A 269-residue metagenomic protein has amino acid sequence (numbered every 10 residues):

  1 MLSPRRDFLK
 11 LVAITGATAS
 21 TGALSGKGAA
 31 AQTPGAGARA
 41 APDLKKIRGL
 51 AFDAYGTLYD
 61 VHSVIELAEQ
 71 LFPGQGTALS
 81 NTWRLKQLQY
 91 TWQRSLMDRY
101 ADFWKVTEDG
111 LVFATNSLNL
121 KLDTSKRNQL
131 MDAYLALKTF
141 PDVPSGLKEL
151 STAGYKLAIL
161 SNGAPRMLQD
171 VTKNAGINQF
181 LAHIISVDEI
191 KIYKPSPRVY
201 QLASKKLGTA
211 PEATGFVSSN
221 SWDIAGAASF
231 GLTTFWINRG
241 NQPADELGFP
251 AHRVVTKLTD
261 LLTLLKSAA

Functional and structural regions predicted by a protein language model:
M1, D7-A31: N-terminal export signals
L2, D7, L11, R39-A41 (+4 more regions): Asp-based, Mg2+/Mn2+-dependent phosphohydrolase catalytic module
Q32-A40: Cleaved targeting-peptide boundary
R39-L88: Active-site neighborhood of HAD-like aspartate-dependent phosphohydrolases
I65, S80, R84, W104 (+2 more regions): An amphipathic alpha-helix signature
L71, T77, T91-N128: A metal-dependent, Asp-based hydrolase signature
W104-K105, L122-A158: Short, acidic loop-to-helix structural element flanking the phosphoryl-transfer center in phosphate-processing enzymes
